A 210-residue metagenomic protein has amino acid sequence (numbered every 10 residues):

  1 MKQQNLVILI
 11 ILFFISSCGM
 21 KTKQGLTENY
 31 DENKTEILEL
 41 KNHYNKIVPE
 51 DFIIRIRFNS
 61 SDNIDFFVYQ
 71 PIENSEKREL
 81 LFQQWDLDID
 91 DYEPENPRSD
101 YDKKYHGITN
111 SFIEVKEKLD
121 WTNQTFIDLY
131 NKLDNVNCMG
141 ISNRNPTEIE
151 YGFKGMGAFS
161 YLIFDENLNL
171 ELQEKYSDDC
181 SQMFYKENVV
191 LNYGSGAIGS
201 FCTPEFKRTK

Functional and structural regions predicted by a protein language model:
M1-K2: N-terminal secretory signal peptides that target proteins for export/translocation
N5-I15: Sec-dependent N-terminal signal peptides
I10-I11, F82, K118: Intrinsically disordered regions, especially transient/low-confidence alpha-helical propensity segments and coil-helix
I11, L40, I47-E50, I54 (+3 more regions): Generic marker of "main functional regions" within proteins
F14-S16, P204-E205: Alpha-helix boundary/interfacial micro-motifs
C18-N110: N-terminal export/targeting and maturation segments
D86-K210: Extracytoplasmic electrostatic interaction patches
